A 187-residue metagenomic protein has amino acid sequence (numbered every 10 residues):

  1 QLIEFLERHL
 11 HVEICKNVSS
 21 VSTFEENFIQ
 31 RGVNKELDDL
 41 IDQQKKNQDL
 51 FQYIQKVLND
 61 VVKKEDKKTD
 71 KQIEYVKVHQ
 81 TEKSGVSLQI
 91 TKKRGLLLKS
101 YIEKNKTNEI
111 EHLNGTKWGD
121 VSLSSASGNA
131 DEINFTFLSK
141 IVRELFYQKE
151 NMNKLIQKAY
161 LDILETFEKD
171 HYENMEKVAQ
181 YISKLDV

Functional and structural regions predicted by a protein language model:
Q1-V187: Alpha-helical bundle segments enriched in helix-capping/polar residues
